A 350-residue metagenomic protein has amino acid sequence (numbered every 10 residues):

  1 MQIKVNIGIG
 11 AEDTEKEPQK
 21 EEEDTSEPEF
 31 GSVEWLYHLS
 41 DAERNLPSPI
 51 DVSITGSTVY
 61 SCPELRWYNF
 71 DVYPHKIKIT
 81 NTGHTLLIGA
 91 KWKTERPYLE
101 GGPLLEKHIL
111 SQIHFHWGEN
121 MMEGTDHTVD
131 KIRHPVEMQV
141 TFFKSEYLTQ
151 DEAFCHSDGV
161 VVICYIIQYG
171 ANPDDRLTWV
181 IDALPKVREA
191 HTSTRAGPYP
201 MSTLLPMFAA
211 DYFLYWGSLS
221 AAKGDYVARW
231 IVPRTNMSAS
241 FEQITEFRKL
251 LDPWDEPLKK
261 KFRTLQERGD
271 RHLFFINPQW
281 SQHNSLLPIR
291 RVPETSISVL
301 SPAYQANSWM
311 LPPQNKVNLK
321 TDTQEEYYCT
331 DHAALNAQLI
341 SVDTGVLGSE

Functional and structural regions predicted by a protein language model:
M1-E350: Alpha-carbonic anhydrase
